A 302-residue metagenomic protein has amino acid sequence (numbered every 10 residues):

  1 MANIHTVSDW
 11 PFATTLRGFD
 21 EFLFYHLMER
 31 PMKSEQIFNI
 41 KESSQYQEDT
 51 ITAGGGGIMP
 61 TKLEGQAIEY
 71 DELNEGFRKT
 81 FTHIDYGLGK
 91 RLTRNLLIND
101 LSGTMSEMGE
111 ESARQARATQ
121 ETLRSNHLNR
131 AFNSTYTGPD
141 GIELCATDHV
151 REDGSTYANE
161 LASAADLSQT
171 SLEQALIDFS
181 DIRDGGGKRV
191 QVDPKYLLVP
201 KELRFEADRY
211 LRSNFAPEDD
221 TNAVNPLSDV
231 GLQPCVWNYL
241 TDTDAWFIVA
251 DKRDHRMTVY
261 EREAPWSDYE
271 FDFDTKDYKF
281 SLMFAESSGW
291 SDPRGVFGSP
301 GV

Functional and structural regions predicted by a protein language model:
M1-M28: N-terminal alpha-helical "arm" segments
A2-D9, C145-D184, Q191-Y196, K201-V302: Sequence/fold signature of self-assembling virion shell proteins
G18, F22-L23, Q36, S171-Q174 (+1 more regions): Exposed alpha-helical structural elements
Y25-Y86: Assembly/oligomerization interface modules of large self-assembling protein complexes
R78, G186-G187: A generic local secondary-structure boundary/capping motif
H83-I98, D153-T156, Q191-P194: Glycine-rich, often proline-containing surface loops adjacent to acidic residues and nearby aromatics that form
G87-G89, E110-Q115: Contiguous, well-ordered alpha-helical segments that form the cores/surfaces of helical PPI scaffolds
N95-L96, D100-E107, R114-D178: Alpha-helical scaffold segments that mediate packing/assembly in large oligomeric complexes
